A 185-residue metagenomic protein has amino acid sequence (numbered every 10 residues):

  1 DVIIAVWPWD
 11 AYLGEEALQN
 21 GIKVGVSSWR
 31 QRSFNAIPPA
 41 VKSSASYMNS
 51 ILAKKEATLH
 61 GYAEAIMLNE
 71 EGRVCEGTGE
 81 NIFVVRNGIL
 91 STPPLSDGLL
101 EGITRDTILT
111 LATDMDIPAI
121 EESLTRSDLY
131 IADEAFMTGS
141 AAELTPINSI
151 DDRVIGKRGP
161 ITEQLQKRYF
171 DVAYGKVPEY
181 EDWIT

Functional and structural regions predicted by a protein language model:
D1-T185: Helix-start/capping segments and mature chain N-termini
